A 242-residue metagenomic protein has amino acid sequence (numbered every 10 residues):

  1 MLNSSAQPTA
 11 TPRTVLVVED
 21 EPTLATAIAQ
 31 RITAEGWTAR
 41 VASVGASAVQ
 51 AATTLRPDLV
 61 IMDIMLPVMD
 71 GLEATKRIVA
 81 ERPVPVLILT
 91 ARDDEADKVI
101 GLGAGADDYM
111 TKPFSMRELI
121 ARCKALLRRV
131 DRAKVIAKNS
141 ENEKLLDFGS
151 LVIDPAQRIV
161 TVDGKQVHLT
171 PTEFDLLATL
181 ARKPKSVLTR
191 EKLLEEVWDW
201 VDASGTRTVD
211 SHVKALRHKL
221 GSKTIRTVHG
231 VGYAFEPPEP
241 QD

Functional and structural regions predicted by a protein language model:
M1-K134: N-terminal/domain-start alpha-helical segments
L2-Q7, K219, P238-D242: Intrinsically disordered, low-complexity protein-interaction/activation regions
T11-T14, A125-S186, Q241: Short, Lys/Arg-enriched segments at the junction into DNA-binding effector domains of transcriptional regulators
G36, I120-C123, P155, V197 (+1 more regions): Short amphipathic alpha-helical/adjacent loop interface patches that line ligand and macromolecule-binding sites
D107, V231-G232: Short acidic-rich active-site patches of cyclic nucleotide enzymes
I159-T224, H229-V231, P237-E239: Positively charged, aromatic-enriched patches within helix-turn-helix-type DNA-binding elements, predominantly
